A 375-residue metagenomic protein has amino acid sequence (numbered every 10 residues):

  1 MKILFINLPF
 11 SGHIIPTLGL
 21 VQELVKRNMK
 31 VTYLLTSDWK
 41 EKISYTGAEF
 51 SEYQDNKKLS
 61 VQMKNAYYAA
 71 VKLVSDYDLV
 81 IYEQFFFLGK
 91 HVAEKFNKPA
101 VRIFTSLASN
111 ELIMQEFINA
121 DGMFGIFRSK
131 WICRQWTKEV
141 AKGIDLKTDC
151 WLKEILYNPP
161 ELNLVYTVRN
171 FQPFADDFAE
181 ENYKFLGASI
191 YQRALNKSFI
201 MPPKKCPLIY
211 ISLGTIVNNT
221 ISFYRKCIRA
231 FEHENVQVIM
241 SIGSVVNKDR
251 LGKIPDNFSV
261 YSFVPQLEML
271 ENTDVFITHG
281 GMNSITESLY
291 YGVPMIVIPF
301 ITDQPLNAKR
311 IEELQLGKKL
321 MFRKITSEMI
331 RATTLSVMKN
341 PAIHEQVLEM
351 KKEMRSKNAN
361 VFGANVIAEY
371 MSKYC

Functional and structural regions predicted by a protein language model:
M1-S129, T137-K138, S222, E232-C375: Glycosyltransferase specificity loop/lid
L20-Q22, N97, A179-N182, M201 (+1 more regions): Short, solvent-exposed amphipathic alpha-helical segments in soluble enzyme and RNA/protein-processing domains
K42, V71-L73, K90-V92, K153-Y157 (+3 more regions): A general structural signal for short secondary-structure junctions and capping/turn motifs
R128-L208, L213-I216, I242-V245: A nucleotide-sugar donor-handling region in carbohydrate enzymes
L164, I209-Y210, C227, V238 (+1 more regions): Conserved hydrophobic/aromatic pocket- or pore-lining residues that grip, position, or stack substrates in active sites
I216-R229: A conserved mid-protein helix/loop that constitutes part of the nucleotide-sugar donor-binding site
